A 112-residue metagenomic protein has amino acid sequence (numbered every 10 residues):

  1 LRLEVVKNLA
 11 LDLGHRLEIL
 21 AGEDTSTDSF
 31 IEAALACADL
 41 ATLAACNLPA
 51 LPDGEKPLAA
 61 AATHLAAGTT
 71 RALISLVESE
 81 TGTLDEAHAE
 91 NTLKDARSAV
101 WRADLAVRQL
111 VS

Functional and structural regions predicted by a protein language model:
L1-S112: Conserved, well-structured ligand/cofactor-binding cores
